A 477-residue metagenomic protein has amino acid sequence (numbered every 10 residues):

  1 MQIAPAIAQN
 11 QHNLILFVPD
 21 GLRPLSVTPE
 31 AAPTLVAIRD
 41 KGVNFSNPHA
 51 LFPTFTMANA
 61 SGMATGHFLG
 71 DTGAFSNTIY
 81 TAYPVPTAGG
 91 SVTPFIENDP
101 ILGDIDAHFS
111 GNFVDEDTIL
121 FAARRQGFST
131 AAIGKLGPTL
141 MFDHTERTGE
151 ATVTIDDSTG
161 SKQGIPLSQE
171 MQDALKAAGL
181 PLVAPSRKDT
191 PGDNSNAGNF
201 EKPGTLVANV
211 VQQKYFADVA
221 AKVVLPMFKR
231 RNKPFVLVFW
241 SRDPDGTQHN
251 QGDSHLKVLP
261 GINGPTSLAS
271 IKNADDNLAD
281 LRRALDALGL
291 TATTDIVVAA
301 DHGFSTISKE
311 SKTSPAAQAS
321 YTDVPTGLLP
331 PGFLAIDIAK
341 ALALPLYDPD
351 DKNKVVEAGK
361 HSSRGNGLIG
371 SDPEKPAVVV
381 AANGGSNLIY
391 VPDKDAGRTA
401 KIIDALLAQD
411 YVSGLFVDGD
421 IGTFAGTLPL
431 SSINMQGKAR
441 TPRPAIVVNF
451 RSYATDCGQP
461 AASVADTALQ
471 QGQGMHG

Functional and structural regions predicted by a protein language model:
M1-P5: C-terminal segment of classical bacterial N-terminal signal peptides
N10-I15, K41-F45, D71, R125-A131 (+4 more regions): Loop/turn elements at helix/coil->beta-strand transitions in domains of secreted/extracellular proteins
Q11-P24, A37-R39, M63, A123 (+6 more regions): Beta-strand elements within well-structured catalytic alpha/beta cores of enzymes that handle phosphate/sulfate esters
L25-A74, T78, S129-I133: Short, structured active-site-proximal loop/turn typified by the sulfatase FGly-forming signature C/S-X-P-X-R
P53-F55, N77-A88, T93-D106, E146 (+1 more regions): Secreted, luminal/periplasmic, and some membrane-associated catalytic domains that remodel anionic oxygen-ester
H67-F68, A74-S254, V380-A381, G385-V391 (+3 more regions): His/Asp/Glu-rich, glycine-adjacent segments that coordinate divalent cations and/or stabilize oxyanion chemistry on
L69-T72, R147-D189, V258-D276, A316-A358: Acidic, His- and aromatic-enriched active-site or binding-groove loops in soluble protein domains that engage sugars
L206-N232, L237, P244-T294, Y321 (+3 more regions): A long, amphipathic alpha-helix that forms part of the scaffold/cap immediately adjacent to metal-dependent active
